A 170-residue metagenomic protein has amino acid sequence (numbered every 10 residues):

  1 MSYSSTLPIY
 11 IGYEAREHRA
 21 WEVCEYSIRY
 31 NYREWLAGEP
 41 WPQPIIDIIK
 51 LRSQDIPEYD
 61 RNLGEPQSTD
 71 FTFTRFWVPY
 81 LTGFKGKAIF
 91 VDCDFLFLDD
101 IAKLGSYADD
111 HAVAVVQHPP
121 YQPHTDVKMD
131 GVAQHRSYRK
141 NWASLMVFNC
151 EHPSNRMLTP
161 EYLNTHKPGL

Functional and structural regions predicted by a protein language model:
M1-L170: Glycosyltransferase catalytic domains, chiefly GT-A lineage
